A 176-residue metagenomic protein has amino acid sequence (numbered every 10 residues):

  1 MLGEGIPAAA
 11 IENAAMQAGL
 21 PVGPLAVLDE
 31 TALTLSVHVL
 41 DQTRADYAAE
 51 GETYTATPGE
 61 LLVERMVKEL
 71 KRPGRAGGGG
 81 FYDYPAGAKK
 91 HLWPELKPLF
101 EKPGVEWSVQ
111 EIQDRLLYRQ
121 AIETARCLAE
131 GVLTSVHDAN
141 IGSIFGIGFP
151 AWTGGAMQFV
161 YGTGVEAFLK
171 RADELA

Functional and structural regions predicted by a protein language model:
M1-A176: N-terminal glycine-rich phosphate-binding loop for ADP-containing cofactors
